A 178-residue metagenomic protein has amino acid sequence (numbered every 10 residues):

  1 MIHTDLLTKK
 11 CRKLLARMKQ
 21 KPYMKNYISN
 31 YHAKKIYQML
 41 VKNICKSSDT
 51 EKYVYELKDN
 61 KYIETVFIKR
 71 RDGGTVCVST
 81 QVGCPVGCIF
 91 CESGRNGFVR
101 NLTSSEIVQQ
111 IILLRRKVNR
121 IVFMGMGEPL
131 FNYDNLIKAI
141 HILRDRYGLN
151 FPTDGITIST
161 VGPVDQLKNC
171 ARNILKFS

Functional and structural regions predicted by a protein language model:
M1-G74: Flexible, acidic/Gly-rich N-terminal and inter-domain linker regions that tether and position cofactor-handling modules
S48-T50, R71-S79, V86-F177: Conserved Radical SAM active-site core
L57, V82-C84: Short, small-residue-rich loop/turn micro-motifs
